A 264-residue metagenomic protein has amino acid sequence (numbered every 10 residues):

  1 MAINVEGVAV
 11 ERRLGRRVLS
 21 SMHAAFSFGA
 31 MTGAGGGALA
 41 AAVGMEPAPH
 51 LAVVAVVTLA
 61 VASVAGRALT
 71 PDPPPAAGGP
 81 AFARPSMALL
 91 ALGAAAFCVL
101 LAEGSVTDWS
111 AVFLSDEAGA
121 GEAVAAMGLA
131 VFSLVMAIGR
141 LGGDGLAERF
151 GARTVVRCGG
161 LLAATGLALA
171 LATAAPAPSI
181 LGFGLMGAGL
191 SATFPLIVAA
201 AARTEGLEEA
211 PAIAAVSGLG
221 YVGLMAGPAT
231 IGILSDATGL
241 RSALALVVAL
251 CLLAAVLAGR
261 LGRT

Functional and structural regions predicted by a protein language model:
M1-R12, A192-E205: Intracellular juxtamembrane helix-capping segments at the cytosolic ends of symmetry-related transmembrane helices
A41, G139-A152, S235-D236: Helix-to-loop junctions at the C-terminal end of transmembrane segments in multipass secondary transporters
A48-R67, S242-R260: Symmetry-related core transmembrane helices of the 12-TM Major Facilitator Superfamily/SLC fold
S86-A102, G184-A188: Pair of pore-lining "gating" transmembrane helices in MFS-fold secondary transporters
D108-V124: Short amphipathic helix-loop junctions that connect adjacent transmembrane helices in Major Facilitator Superfamily/SLC
E122-A130, A210-A214: Small-residue hotspots at the loop-to-helix junctions and early N-terminal turns of transmembrane alpha-helices
T154-L169, A245-V248: Structural signature of the two symmetry-related core transmembrane helices
G166, A177-L185: Paired small-residue
